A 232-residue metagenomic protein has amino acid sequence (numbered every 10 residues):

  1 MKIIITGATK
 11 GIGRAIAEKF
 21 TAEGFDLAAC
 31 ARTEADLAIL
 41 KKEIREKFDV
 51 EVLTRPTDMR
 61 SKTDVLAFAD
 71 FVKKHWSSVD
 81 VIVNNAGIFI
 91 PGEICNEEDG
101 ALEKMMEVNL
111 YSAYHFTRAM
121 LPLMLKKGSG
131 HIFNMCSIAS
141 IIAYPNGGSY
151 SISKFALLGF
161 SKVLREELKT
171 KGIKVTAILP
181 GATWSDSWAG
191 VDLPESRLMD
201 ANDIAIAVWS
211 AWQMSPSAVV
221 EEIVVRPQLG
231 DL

Functional and structural regions predicted by a protein language model:
T9-K10: Conserved glycine-rich cofactor-binding loop
E23-L40: Conserved glycine-rich Rossmann-like NAD(P)H-binding loop of the short-chain dehydrogenase/reductase
A35, P56-A67, D99: The beta1-alpha1 cofactor-binding region of Rossmann-like NAD(H)/NADP(H)-dependent oxidoreductases
E93-I94, A101-E103: Substrate-binding pocket helix/loop in short-chain dehydrogenase/reductase
T117, S153: Active-site helix of classical SDR
S137: Residue(s) in the substrate-gating loop at a strand-loop-helix junction that position the organic substrate next
T170, A177-I178, L193-L232: C-terminal helical subdomain
